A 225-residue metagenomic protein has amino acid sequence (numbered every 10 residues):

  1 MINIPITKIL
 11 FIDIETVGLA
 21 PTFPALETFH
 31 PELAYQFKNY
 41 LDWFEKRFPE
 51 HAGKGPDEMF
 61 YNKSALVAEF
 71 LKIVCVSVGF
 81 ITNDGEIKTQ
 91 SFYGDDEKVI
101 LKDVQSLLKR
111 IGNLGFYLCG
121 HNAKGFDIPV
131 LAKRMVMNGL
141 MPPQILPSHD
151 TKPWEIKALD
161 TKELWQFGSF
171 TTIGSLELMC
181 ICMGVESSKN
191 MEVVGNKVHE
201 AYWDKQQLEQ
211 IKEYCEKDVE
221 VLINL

Functional and structural regions predicted by a protein language model:
I2, I6-T7, L71-D95, I111-E213 (+1 more regions): Metal-dependent phosphoesterase core characteristic of DEDDh/y 3'-5' exonuclease domains
I2-K133: Conserved non-catalytic scaffold segment of RNase H-like nuclease domains
